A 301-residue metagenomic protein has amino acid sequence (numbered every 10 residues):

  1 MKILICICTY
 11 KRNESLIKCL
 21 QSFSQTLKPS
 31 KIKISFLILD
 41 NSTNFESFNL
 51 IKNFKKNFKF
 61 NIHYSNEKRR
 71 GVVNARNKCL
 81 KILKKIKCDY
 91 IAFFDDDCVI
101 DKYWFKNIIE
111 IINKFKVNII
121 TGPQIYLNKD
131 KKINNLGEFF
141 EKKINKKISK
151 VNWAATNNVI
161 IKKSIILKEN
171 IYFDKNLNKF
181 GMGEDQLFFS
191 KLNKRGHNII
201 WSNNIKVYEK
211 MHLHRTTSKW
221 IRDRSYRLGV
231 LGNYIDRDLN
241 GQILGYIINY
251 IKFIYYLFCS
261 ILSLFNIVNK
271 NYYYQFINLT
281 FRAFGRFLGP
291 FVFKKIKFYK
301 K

Functional and structural regions predicted by a protein language model:
R12-L27: Short, well-formed alpha-helical segments that are part of the catalytic scaffolds of diverse glycosyltransferases
K33-T43, S65-E67: Short beta-strand/loop segment that forms part of the nucleotide-sugar
I38-L50, C98: A conserved acidic beta->alpha catalytic loop
E67-K85: Glycine-rich, basic loop-to-helix element that forms the pyrophosphate-binding segment of sugar-nucleotide handling
K87-V99: Short beta-strand-to-loop acidic/aromatic patch adjacent to the donor-nucleotide binding site
Y103-I133: Conserved donor NDP-sugar-binding/catalytic core segment of glycosyltransferases
K179-S190: Acidic donor-binding loop at a coil-to-helix junction in glycosyltransferase catalytic cores that engages
D223-V230, N240-K301: Non-catalytic, C-terminal membrane-associated alpha-helical segments of glycosyltransferases
